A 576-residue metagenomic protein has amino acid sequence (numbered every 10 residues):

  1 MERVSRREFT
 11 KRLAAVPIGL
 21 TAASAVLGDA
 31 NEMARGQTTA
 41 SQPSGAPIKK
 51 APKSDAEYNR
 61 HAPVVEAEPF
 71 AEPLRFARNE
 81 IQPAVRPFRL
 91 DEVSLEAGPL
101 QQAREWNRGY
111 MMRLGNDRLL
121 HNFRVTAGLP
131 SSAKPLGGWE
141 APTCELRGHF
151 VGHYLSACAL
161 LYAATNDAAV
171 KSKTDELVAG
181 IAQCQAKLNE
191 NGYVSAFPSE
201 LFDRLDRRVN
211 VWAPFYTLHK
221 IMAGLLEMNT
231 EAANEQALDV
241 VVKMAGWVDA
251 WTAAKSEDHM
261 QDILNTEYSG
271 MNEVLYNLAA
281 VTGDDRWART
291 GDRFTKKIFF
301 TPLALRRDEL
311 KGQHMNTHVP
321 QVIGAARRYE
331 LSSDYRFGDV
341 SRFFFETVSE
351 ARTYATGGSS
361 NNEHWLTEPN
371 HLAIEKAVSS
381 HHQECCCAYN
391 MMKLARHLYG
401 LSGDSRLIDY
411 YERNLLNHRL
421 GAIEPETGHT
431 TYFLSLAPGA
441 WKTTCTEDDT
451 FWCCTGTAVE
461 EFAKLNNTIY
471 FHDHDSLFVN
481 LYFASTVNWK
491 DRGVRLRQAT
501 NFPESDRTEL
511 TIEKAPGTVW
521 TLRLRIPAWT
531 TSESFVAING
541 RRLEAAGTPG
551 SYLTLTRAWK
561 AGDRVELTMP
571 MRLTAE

Functional and structural regions predicted by a protein language model:
E2, E8-A30: N-terminal export signals
E2-R3, G400: A structural signal for short, well-ordered beta-strand elements
R7-E8, A15, D284, D334: Generic alpha-helix initiation/capping and coil-helix boundary signal
R7-E8, R12-L13, G148, R413: Hydrophobic alpha-helical segments, especially transmembrane helices and their immediate juxtamembrane helical caps
G28-E576: Glycan-recognition and catalytic cores of secretory/periplasmic carbohydrate-active enzymes
